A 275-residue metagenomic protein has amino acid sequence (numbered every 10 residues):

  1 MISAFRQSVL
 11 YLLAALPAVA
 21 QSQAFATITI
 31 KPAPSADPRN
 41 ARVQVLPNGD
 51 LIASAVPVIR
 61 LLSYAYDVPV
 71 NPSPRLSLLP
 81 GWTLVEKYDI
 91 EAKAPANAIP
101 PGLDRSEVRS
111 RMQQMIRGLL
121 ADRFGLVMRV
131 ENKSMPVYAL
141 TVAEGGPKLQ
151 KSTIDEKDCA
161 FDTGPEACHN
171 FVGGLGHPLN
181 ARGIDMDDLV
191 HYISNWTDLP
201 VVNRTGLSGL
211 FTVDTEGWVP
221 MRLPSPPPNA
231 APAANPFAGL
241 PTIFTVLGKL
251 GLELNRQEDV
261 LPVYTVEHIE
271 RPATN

Functional and structural regions predicted by a protein language model:
I2-L12, A18-N275: Beta-strand-rich assembly/attachment modules of structural machines
